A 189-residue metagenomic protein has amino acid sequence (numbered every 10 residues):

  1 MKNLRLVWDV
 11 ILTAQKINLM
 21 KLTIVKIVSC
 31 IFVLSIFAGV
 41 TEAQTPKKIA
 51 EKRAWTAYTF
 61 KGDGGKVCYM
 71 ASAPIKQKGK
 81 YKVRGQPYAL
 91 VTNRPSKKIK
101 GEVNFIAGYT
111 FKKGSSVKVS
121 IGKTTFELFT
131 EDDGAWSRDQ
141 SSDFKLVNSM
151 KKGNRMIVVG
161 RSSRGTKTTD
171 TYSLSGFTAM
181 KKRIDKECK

Functional and structural regions predicted by a protein language model:
L4, I17-S29: Bacterial N-terminal signal peptides that target proteins for export
T13-A14: Ala/Thr-enriched low-complexity intrinsically disordered regions
M20, I31, K123-F126: Charged interaction patches that mediate protein-protein contacts
V28-I36: Bacterial N-terminal signal peptides
F37-A43: Sec/Tat signal peptide C-region and signal peptidase I cleavage site
A43-K189: A generic "folded-domain core" signal
